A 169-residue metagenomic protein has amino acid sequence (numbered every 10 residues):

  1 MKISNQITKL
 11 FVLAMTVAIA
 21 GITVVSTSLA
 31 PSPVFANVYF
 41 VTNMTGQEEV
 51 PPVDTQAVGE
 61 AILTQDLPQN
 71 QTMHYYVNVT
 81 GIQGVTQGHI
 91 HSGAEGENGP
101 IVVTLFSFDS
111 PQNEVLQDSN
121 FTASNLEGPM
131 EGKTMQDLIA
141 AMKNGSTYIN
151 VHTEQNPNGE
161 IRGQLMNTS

Functional and structural regions predicted by a protein language model:
K2-N5, G21-G88, S92-S169: Metal-centered catalytic cores of metalloenzymes
T8-I19: Sec-dependent signal peptide hydrophobic core
